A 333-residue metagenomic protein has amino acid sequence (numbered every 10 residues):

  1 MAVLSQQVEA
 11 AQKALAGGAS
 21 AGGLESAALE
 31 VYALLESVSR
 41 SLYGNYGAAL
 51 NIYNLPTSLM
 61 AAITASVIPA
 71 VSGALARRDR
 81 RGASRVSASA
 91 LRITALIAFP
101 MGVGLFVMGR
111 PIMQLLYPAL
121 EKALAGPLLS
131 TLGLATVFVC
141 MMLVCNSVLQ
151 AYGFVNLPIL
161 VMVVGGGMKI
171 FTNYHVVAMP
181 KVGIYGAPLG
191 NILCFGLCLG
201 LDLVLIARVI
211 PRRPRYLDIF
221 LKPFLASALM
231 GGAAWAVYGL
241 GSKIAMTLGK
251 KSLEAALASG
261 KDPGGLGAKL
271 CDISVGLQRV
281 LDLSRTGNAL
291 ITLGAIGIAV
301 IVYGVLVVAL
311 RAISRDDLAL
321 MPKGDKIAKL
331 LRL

Functional and structural regions predicted by a protein language model:
M1, I192-K243, I301-A319: C-terminal transmembrane helix end/exit motif
A10-K13, Y32-G44, L105-V139, K250-K251: Interfacial segments at transmembrane-helix termini and the short loops linking adjacent helices
E30-Y32, L42-M60, L91-L96: Alpha-helical transmembrane segments of polytopic membrane transporters and translocases
A49, M60-D79, S84-S87, L91 (+1 more regions): Helix-loop junctions and terminal segments of transmembrane helices in multi-pass membrane transport/translocation
I52, R92-P100, L134-F138, L225-A233: Hydrophobic alpha-helical transmembrane segments of multipass membrane transporters and ion channels, focusing on
A61-T64, P127-G153, L157-V177, I184-A207 (+1 more regions): Short runs within selected transmembrane alpha-helices of multi-pass transporters and secretion channels
V86-V107, I184-V209, F224, I301: Short alpha-helical transmembrane segments in multi-pass integral membrane proteins
P211, Y238-L333: Membrane-proximal transmembrane or re-entrant/amphipathic helices at the cytosolic face
